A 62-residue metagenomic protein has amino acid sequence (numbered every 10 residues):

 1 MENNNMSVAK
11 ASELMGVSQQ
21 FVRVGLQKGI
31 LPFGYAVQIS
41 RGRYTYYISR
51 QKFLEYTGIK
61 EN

Functional and structural regions predicted by a protein language model:
M1-G25: Polyanion-binding surface elements
N4, Y46-Y47: Residues that recognize and position ribonucleotide moieties
N5, L31-P32, G58-N62: Glycine-rich loops and low-complexity Gly/Arg-rich segments that provide flexible linkers or classic glycine-based
G16-T45: Major-groove DNA-recognition helix of helix-turn-helix-type DNA-binding domains
Y47-N62: A short, Lys/Arg-enriched interface patch at domain edges and termini
